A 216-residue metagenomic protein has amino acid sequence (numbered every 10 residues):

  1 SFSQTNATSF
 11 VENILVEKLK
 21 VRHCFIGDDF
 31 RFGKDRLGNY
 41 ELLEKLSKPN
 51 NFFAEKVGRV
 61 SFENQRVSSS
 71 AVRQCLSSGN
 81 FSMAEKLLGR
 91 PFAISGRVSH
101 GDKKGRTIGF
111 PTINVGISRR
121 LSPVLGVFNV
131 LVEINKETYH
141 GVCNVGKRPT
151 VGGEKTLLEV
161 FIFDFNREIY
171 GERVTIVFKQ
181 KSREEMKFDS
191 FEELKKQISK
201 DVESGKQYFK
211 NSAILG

Functional and structural regions predicted by a protein language model:
F2-P111, N135, D189, E193: Classical nucleotidyltransferase
H100-G216: Phosphate/ribose-recognition catalytic cores of enzymes acting on nucleotide-derived substrates
